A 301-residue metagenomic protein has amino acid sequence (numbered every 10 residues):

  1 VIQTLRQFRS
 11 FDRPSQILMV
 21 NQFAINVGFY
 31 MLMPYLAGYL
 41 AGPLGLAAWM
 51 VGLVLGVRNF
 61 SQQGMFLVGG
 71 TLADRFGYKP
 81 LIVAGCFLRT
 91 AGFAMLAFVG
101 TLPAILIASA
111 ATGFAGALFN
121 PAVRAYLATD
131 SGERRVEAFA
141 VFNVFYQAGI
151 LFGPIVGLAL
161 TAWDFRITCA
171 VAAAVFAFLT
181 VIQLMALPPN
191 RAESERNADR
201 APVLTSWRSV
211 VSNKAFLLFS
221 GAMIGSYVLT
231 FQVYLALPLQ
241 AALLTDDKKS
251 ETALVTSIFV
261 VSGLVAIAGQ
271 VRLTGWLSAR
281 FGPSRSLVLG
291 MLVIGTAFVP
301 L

Functional and structural regions predicted by a protein language model:
V1-D12, P188-G221: Juxtamembrane intracellular "pre-TM" segments in multi-pass secondary transporters
P34-W49, L235-A253: Short amphipathic helix-loop junctions that connect adjacent transmembrane helices in Major Facilitator Superfamily/SLC
N59-L67, I150-L151, G263-V271: Residue-level signature of mid-helix packing/kink "hotspots" within the transmembrane helices of 12-pass Major
Q63-G100: Conserved MFS/SLC helix-loop-helix module at the cytosolic interface between two early adjacent transmembrane helices
M65-G77, A268-P283: Helix-to-loop junctions at the C-terminal end of transmembrane segments in multipass secondary transporters
P80-A94, R285-P300: Structural signature of the two symmetry-related core transmembrane helices
A108-Q147: Cytoplasmic helix-loop-helix junction between adjacent transmembrane helices in 12-TM secondary transporters
A174-E193: C-terminal membrane-cytosol helix-exit motif in multi-pass small-molecule transporters
